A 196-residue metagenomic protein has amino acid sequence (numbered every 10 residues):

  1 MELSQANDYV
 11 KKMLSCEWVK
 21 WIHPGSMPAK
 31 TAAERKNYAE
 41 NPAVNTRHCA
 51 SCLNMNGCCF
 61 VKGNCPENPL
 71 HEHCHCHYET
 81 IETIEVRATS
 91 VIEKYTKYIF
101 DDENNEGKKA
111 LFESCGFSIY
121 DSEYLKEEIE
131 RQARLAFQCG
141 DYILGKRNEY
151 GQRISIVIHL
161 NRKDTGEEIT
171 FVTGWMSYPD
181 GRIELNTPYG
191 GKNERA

Functional and structural regions predicted by a protein language model:
M1-H73, H77-E130, R134: Domain-core detector
P28, F60, P66, A110 (+7 more regions): Polar low-complexity intrinsically disordered regions enriched in Ser/Thr and small residues
N41, C65, G145, K163-D164: Residues embedded in well-ordered secondary-structure elements
R47, E82, F137-N148, N193-R195: Contiguous interface-forming segments/domains that mediate binding rather than catalysis
P69-E79, E149-R195: Short, compact, well-ordered microdomains
L125-H159: Heme-based O2/NO sensor domains and their adjacent alpha-helical segments, primarily globin folds but also including
